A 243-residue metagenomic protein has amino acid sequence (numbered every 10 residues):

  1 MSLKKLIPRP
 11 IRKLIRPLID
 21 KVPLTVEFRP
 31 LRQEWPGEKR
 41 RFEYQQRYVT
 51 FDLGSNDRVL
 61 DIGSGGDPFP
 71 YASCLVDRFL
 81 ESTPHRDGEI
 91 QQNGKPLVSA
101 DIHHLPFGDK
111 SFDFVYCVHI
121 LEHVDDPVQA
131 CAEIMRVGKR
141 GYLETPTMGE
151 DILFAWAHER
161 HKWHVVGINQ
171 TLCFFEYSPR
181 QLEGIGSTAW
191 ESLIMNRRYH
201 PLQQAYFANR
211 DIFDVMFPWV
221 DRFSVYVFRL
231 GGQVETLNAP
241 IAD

Functional and structural regions predicted by a protein language model:
M1-R40: Membrane-proximal basic amphipathic "stem/tether" segments
P8, R12, E43-Y44, V128-C131: Short amphipathic alpha-helical segment that frequently serves as the phosphate-/nucleotide-binding helix
V26-L31, R40-Q46, G65-P68, F112-D113: A generic short-segment signal for beta-strand/edge and adjacent turn/coil regions
R32-R58: Conserved alpha-helix/loop element of class I SAM-dependent methyltransferases that forms part of the SAM/SAH-binding
Y48-L153: Conserved SAM-binding loop
S99, V128-D243: S-adenosyl-L-methionine-dependent methyltransferase catalytic module, highlighting the catalytic core
